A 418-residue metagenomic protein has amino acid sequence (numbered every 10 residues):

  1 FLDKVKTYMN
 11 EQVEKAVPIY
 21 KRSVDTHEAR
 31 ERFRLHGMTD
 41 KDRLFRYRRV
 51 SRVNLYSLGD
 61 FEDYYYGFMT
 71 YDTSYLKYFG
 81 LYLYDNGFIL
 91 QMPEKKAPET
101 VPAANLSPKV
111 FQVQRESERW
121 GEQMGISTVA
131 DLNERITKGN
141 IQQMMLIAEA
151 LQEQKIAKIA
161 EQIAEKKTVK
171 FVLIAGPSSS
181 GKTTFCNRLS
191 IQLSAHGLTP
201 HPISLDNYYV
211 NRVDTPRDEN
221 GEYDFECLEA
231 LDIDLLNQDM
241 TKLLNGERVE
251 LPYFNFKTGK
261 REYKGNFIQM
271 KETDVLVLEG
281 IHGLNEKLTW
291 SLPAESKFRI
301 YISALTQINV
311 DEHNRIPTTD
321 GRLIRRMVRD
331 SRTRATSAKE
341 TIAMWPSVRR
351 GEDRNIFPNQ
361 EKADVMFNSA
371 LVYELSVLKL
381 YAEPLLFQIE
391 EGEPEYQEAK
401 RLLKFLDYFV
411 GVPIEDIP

Functional and structural regions predicted by a protein language model:
F1-Q154, I159, K166: Auxiliary tRNA-acceptor-end handling modules of aminoacyl-tRNA synthetases
K167, E286-P418: Conserved NTP phosphate-binding and transfer environment spanning the P-loop NTPase/kinase superfamily
V172-I174: Hydrophobic anchor at the beta1->P-loop junction of P-loop NTPases
G181: Conserved glycine(s) of the Walker
T184-L189, S204: Hydrophobic positions on the alpha1 helix immediately C-terminal to the Walker A/P-loop
I191-H201: Post-Walker A helix-loop "phosphate-sensing" segment adjacent to the P-loop in P-loop NTPases
H201-I203, V210-T258, V275: Conserved nucleotide-sensing/catalytic segment adjacent to the nucleotide-binding pocket in NTP-handling enzymes
N237-E295, I342-N359: Glycine-rich phosphate-binding loop used to anchor ATP phosphates in small-molecule kinases, encompassing both
